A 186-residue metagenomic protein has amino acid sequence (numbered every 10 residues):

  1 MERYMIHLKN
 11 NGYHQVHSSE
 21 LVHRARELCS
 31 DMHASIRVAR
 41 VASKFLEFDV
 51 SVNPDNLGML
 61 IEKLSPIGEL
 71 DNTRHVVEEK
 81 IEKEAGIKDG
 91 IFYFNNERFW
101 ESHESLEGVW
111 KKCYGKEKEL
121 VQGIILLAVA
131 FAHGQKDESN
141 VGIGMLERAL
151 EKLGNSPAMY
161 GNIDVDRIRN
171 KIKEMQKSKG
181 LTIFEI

Functional and structural regions predicted by a protein language model:
M1-N96, W100, S156-I186: N-terminal alpha-helical interaction modules that lie
F94, F99, L106-E107, L146-E147 (+1 more regions): Inward-facing hydrophobic residues that define packing positions of alpha-helical scaffold repeats
E104-L126, E151-Y160: Short, charge-rich amphipathic alpha-helical segments embedded in non-transmembrane helical bundles/solenoids
F131-E138: Extended, well-ordered alpha-helical segments in internal regulatory regions
E138-P157: TPR/TPR-like (Sel1-like) alpha-helical repeat modules
